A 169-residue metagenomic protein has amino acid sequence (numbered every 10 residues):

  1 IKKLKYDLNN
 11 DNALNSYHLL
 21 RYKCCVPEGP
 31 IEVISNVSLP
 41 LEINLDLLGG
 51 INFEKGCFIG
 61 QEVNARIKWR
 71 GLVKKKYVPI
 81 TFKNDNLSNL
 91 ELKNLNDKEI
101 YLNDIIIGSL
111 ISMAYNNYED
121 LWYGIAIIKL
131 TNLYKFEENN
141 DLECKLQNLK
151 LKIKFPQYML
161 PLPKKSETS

Functional and structural regions predicted by a protein language model:
I1-E28: Acidic, low-complexity central loop/insert segments
R21, N52, P79: Conserved beta-strand segments that form the floor/walls of ligand-binding pockets within enzyme and binding domains
Y22-I31, N89-L92, N117: Conserved SET/PR domain catalytic loop and adjacent active-site segment of histone-lysine N-methyltransferases
C24-C25, C57, C144: Generic recognition of cysteine residues
E32-N44, N117-D120: Short, basic/aromatic beta-hairpin or loop at an interaction surface
L48-G49, A65-S169: Glycine-rich, small/acidic residue-mixed loop/short-helix segments
